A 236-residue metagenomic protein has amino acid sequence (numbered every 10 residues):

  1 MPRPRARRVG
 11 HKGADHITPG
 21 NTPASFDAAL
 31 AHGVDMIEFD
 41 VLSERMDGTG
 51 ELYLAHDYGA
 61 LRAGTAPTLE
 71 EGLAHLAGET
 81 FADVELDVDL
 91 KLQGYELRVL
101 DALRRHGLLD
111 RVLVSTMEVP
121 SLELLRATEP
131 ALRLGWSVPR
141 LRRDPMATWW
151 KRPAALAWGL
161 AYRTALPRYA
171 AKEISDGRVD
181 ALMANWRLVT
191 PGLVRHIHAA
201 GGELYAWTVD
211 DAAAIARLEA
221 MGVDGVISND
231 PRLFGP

Functional and structural regions predicted by a protein language model:
M1-P236: Phosphate-group recognition and catalysis centered on beta-loop-alpha active-site segments
